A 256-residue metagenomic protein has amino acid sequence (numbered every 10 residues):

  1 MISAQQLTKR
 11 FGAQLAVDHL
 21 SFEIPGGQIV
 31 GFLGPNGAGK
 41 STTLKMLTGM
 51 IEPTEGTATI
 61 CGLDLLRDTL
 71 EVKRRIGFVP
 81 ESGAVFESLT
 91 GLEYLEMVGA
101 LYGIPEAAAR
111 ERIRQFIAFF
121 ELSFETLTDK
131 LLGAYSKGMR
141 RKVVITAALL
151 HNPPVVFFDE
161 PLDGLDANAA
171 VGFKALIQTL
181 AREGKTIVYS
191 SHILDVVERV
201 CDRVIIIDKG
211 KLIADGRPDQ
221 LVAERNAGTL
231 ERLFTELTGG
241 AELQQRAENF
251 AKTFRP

Functional and structural regions predicted by a protein language model:
I2, K9-Y189, L194-V200, V204-D208 (+1 more regions): ABC transporter nucleotide-binding domains
D219-P256: ABC ATPase nucleotide-binding domains
